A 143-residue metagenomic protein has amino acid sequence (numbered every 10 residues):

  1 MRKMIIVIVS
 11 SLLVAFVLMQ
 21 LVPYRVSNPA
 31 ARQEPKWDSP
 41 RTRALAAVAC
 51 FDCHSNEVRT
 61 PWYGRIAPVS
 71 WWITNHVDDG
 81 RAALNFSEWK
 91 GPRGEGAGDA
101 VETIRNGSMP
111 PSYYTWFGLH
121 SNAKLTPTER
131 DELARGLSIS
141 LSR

Functional and structural regions predicted by a protein language model:
M1-M4: Positively charged n-region of N-terminal signal peptides that target proteins for export
I6-P23: Hydrophobic membrane-insertion alpha-helices, especially the h-region of bacterial N-terminal signal peptides
R25-A46: Electrostatic cytochrome c docking/interface patches
D38-T42, A49, V69, I73 (+4 more regions): Stable alpha-helical elements in mature extracytoplasmic
A46-V58, M109, L133: The canonical Cys-X-X-Cys-His
T60-N75: Acidic helix-start/capping segments at beta-turn-to-alpha-helix junctions
W71-L119: Extracytoplasmic electron-transfer domains, predominantly the class I c-type cytochrome c fold
G107, S112-R143: C-terminal capping alpha-helices of c-type cytochrome domains
